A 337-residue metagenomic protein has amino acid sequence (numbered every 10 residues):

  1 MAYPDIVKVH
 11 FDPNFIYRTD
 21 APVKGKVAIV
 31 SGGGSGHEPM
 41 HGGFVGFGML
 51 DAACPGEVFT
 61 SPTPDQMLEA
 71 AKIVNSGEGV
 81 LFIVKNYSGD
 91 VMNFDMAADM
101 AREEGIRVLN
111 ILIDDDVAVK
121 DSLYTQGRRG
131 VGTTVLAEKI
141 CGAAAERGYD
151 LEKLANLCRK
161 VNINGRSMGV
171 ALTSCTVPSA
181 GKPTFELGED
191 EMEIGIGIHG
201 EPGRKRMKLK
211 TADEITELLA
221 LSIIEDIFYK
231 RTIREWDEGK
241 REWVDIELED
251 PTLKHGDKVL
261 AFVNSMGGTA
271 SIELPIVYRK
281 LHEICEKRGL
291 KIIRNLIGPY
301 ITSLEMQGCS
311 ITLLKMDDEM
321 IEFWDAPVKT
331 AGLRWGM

Functional and structural regions predicted by a protein language model:
M1-I29, D318, A326-M337: N-terminal amphipathic/basic leader segments beginning at the initiator methionine
V27-G34, L50-A53, G79-S88, D95-A98 (+3 more regions): Short glycine-rich or small-residue beta-strand-to-loop segments that form or flank ligand, phosphate, metal/Fe-S
G46-G77: Glycine-rich oxoanion-binding loops at beta->alpha junctions
A53-V58, R102-Y124, G289-K291: Short, acidic/small-residue loops that bind anionic groups at enzyme active sites
V91-G105, Y124, E273-R279: Short Gly/Thr/Asp-enriched flexible loops that form oxyanion-binding sites at enzyme active sites
K120-R128, E138-R204: Internal, active-site/partner-interface "lid" segment
K182-L274: Glycine-rich phosphate/diphosphate-binding loops and the adjacent beta-loop-alpha structural elements that coordinate
E242-M337: C-terminal non-catalytic interaction/assembly regions of soluble proteins
